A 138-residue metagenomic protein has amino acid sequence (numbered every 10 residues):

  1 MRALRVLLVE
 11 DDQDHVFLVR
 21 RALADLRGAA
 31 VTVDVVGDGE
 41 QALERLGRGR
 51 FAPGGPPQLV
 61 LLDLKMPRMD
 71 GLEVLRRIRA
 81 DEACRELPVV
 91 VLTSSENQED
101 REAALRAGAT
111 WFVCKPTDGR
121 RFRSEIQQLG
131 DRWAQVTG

Functional and structural regions predicted by a protein language model:
A3-A24, V60: Conserved acidic segment of CheY-like receiver
V35-L59: Acidic, metal-coordinating helix/loop segments flanking the phosphotransfer/catalytic sites of two-component signaling
G37, R68-M69, I78: Hydrophobic residue at a beta-alpha junction that N-caps the helix immediately following a catalytic beta-strand/loop
Q41, T117-L129, T137: C-terminal output helix
L64-M66: Receiver (REC) domain active-site loop signature in two-component systems and cognate sites in sensor histidine kinases
